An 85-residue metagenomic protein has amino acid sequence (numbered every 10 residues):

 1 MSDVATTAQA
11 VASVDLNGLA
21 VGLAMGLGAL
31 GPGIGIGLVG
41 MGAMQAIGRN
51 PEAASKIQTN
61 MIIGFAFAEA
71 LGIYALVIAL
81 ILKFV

Functional and structural regions predicted by a protein language model:
S2-V85: Hydrophobic, small-residue-rich transmembrane alpha-helices and their short perimembrane loops in multi-pass membrane
